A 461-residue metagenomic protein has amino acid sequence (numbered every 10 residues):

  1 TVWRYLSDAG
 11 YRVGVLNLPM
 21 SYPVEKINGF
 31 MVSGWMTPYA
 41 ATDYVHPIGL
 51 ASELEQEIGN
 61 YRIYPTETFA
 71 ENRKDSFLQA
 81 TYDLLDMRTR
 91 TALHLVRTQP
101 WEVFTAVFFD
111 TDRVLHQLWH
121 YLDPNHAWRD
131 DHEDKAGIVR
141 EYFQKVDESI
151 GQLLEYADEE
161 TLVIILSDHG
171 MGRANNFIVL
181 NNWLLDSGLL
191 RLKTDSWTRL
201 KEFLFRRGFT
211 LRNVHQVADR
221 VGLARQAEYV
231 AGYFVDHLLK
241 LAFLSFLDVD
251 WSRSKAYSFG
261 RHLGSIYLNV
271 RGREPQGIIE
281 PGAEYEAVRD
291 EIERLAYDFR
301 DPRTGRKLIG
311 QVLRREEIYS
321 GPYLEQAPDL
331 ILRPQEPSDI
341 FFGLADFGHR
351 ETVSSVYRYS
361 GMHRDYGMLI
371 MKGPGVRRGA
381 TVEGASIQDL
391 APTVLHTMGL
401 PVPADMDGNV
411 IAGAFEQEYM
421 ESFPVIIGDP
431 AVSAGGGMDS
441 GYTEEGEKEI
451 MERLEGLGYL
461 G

Functional and structural regions predicted by a protein language model:
T1-A9, L16, V24-G29, S33-W35 (+3 more regions): Secreted, luminal/periplasmic, and some membrane-associated catalytic domains that remodel anionic oxygen-ester
T1-P124, S254, R261, R273: A contiguous, mid-domain pocket- or channel-lining segment that forms the substrate-recognition surface
L16-E25, V107-D110, S167-R173, D407-A414: Short, solvent-exposed turn/loop segments enriched in Gly/Ser/Thr/Pro and often Arg
E53, W183, E291-D298, M368 (+4 more regions): Generic recognition of well-ordered alpha-helical segments
L78-P100, F104, V114, H120-I165 (+1 more regions): A long, amphipathic alpha-helix that forms part of the scaffold/cap immediately adjacent to metal-dependent active
F177, R289, R303-A327, V382-A385 (+2 more regions): Polar, surface-exposed loop/tail segments that function as active-site lids or cofactor/substrate-recognition elements
Q335-A391, H396-T397: Low-complexity, glycine/alanine/valine/leucine- and proline-rich hydrophobic stretches
G441-G461: Short acidic, low-complexity intrinsically disordered linear motifs used for protein-protein interactions
